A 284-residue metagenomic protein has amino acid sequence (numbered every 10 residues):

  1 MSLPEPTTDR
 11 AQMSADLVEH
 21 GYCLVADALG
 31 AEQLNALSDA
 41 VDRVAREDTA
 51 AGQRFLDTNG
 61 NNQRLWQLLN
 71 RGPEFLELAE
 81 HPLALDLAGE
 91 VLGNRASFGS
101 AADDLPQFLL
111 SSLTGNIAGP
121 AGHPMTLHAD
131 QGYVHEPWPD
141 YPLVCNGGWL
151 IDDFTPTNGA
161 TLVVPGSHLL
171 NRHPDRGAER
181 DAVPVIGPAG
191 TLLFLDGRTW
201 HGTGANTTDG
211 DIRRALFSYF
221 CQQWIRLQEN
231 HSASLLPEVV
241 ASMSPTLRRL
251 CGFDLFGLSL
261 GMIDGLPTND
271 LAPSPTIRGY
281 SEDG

Functional and structural regions predicted by a protein language model:
M1-E19, A26-L127, Y133: Non-heme Fe(II)-dependent double-stranded beta-helix
N61-R64, R71, S111-S112, L143-C145 (+2 more regions): Residues that flank catalytic or metal-binding motifs in active/ligand-binding sites
P82-D86, C145, P188: A structural signal for well-ordered alpha-helical segments within the folded catalytic domains of diverse enzymes
Q107, P139-L143, T208-I212: A generic structural micro-feature
L113-G115, G147-W149, L216-F220: A structural signal for short, well-ordered beta-strand segments
G115-N116, F154, R198-T199: Short Ser/Thr-interspersed hydrophobic loop/turn segments at strand-loop and sheet-helix junctions that line or gate
P120-G187, I225-L235: Catalytic core of non-heme Fe(II) oxygenases with the double-stranded beta-helix
L170, P174-F194, R198-T199, G204-G284: Conserved double-stranded beta-helix
